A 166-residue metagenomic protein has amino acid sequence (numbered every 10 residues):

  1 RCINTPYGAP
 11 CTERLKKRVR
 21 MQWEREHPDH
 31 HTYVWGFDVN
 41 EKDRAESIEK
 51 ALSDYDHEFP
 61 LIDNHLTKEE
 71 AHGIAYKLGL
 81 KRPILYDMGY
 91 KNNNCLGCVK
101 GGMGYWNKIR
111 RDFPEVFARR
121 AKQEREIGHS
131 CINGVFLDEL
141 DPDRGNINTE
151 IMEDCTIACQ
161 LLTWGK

Functional and structural regions predicted by a protein language model:
R1-K166: Nucleotide-activated chemistry modules centered on ATP-dependent adenylation/adenylyltransferase
